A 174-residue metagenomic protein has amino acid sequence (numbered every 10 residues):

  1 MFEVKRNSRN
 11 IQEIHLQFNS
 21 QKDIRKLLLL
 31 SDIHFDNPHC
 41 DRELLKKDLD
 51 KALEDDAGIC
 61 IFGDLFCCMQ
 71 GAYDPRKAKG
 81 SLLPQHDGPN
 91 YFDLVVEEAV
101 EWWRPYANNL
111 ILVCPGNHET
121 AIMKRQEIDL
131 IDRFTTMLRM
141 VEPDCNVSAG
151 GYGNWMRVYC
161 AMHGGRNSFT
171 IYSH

Functional and structural regions predicted by a protein language model:
M1-Q17, D23: Short glycine- and acidic-rich boundary segments immediately preceding or forming the N-terminal edge of structured
K5-R9, N146-G151: A short catalytic or substrate-binding loop motif that flags glycine-/basic-rich loops and adjacent residues that bind
Q12-F18, G153-H163: Short acidic-hydrophobic surface loop/beta-edge motif
H15-R25, F35-S148: Core catalytic region of metal-dependent phosphoesterases/phosphodiesterases, especially metallo-beta-lactamase-like
R25-F35, N167-H174: Active-site-proximal beta-strand elements of phosphoester/diester hydrolases
N109-I111, Y152-N154, N167-F169: Generic beta-strand structural signal
P115, C160, I171-H174: Short, structured patches in soluble enzyme cores that scaffold and shape functional sites
T135, M140, M162-G164, S173: Active-site-proximal loop/helix segment associated with metal-binding centers of metalloenzymes
